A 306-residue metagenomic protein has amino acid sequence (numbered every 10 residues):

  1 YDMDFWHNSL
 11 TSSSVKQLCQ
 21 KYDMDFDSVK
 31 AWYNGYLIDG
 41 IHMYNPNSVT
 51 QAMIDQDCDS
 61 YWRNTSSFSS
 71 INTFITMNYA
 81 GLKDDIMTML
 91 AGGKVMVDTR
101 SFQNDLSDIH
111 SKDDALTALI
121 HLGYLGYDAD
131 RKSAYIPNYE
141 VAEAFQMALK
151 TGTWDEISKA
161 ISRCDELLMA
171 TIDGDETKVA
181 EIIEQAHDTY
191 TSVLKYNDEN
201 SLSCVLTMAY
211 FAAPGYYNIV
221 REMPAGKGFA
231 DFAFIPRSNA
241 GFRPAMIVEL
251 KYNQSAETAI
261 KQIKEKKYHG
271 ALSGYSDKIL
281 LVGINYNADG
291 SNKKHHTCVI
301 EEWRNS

Functional and structural regions predicted by a protein language model:
Y1-D198, A213-Y216: Phosphate-binding site recognition
L37, S48, M223-A225, P236 (+2 more regions): Short, flexible loop/turn elements at secondary-structure junctions
L206, A230-F234, R243-Y252, K266: Conserved catalytic cores of phosphodiester-cleaving nucleases, focusing on short active-site segments
Y210-N218, G274-S276: Short secondary-structure junctions
P214-G241: Active-site metal-binding core of divalent-cation-utilizing nuclease and nuclease-like domains
Y252-H269: Mg2+/Mn2+-dependent nuclease catalytic core
A271, D277-S306: Domain-level recognition of nuclease-like catalytic cores that cleave nucleotide substrates
